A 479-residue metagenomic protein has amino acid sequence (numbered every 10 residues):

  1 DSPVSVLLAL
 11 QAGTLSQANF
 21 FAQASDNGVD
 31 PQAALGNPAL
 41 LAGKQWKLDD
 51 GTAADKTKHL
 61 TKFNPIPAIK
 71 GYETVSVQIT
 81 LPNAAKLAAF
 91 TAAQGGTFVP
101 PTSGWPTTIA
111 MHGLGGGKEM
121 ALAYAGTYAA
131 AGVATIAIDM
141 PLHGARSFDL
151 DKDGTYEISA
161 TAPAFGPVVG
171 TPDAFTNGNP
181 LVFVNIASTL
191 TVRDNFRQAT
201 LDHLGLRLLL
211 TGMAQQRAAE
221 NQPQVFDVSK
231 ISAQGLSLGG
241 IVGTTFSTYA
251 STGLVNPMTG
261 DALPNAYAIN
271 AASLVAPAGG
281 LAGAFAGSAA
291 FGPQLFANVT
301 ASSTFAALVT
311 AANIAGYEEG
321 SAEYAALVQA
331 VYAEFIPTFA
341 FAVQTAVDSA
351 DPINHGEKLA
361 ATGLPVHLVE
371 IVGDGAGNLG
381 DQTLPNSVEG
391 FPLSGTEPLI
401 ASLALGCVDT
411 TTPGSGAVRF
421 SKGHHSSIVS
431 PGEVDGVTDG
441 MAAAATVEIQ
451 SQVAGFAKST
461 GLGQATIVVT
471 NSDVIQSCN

Functional and structural regions predicted by a protein language model:
D1-T97, A134: Short conserved active-site loop signatures built around small residues
A42-I66, G71-T74, A92-R207: Cap/lid segment of the alpha/beta-hydrolase catalytic domain
K86, G115-E119, L142-S147, M213 (+6 more regions): Flexible loop/turn segments at secondary-structure boundaries
Y124-T127, L150-E157, S247-G253, A286-F296 (+1 more regions): Short secondary-structure boundary/capping segments
D139, A272-A276, V369: Alpha/beta-hydrolase-fold catalytic nucleophile elbow
L209, Q216-A218, Q222-A286: Primarily recognizes the serine-hydrolase "nucleophile elbow" in alpha/beta-hydrolase and SGNH/GDSL folds
D261-Y267, P277-A284, S288-S427: Serine-hydrolase catalytic core
S421-K422, V429-N479: Catalytic active-site module of serine/aspartate enzymes centered on a nucleophile-bearing elbow/loop
